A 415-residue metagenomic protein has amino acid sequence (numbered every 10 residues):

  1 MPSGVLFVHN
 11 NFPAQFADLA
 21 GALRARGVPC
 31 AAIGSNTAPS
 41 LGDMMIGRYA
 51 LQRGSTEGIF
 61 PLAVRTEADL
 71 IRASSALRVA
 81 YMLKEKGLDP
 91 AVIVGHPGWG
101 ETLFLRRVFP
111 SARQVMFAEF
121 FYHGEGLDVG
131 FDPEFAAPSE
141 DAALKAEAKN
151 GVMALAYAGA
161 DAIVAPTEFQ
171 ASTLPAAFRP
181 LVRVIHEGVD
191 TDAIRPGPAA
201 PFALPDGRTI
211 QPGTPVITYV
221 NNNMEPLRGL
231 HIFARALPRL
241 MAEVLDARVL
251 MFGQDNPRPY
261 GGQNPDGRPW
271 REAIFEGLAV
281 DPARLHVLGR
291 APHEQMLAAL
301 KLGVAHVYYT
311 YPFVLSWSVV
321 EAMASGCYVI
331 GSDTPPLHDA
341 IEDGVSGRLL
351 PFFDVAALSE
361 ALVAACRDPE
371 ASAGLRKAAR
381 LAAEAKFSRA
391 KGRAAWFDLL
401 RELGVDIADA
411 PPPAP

Functional and structural regions predicted by a protein language model:
R53-A63, A112-G151, D192, P196-G197 (+1 more regions): Acceptor-binding helix/loop patch of EC 2.4 sugar-transfer enzymes, predominantly nucleotide-sugar-dependent
F169, G188: Carbohydrate-associated surface elements
A203-R228, A234-R239, V249-L250: Conserved donor-binding/catalytic core segment of Leloir-type glycosyltransferases
P257, G262-R290: Nucleotide-activated donor-binding/catalytic signature segment of Leloir-type glycosyltransferases, i.e., the conserved
Y311: Aromatic "clamp/platform" in nucleotide-sugar-dependent glycosyltransferases that forms part of the donor/acceptor
Y328-G331, I341: Short hydrophobic beta-strand element within catalytic cores of glycosyltransferases and related nucleotide-activated
D343-G344, R348-V355, A364-E370: Conserved acidic donor-binding segment of nucleotide-sugar-dependent glycosyltransferases
A364, A371-K386, G392-A395: A short, well-ordered alpha-helix in the C-terminal region of glycosyltransferases
